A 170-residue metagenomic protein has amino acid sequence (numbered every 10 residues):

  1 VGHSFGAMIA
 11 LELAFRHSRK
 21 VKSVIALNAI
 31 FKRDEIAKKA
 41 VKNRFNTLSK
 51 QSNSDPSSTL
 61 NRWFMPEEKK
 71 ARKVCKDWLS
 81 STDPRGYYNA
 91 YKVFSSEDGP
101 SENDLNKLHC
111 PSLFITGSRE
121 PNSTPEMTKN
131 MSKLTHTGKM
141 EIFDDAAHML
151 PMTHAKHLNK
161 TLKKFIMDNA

Functional and structural regions predicted by a protein language model:
V1-G2, L27: Short beta-strand immediately N-terminal to the catalytic nucleophile in serine-hydrolase-like folds
G2, G6, A10: Gly/Ala-rich beta-loop-alpha elbow adjacent to hydrolase catalytic centers
L11-S52, P56: Flexible "cap/lid" loop of the alpha/beta hydrolase fold
E35-A37, K50-N106: Conserved alpha/beta-hydrolase catalytic His-Asp/Glu region
L108, F114-T116: Short beta-strand/loop motif that positions the catalytic acidic residue of the alpha/beta-hydrolase fold
C110, T124-K133: Short alpha-helix in the alpha/beta-hydrolase fold that links the catalytic acid
S118-S123: Acidic catalytic loop of the alpha/beta-hydrolase fold
T137-A170: Catalytic active-site module of serine/aspartate enzymes centered on a nucleophile-bearing elbow/loop
